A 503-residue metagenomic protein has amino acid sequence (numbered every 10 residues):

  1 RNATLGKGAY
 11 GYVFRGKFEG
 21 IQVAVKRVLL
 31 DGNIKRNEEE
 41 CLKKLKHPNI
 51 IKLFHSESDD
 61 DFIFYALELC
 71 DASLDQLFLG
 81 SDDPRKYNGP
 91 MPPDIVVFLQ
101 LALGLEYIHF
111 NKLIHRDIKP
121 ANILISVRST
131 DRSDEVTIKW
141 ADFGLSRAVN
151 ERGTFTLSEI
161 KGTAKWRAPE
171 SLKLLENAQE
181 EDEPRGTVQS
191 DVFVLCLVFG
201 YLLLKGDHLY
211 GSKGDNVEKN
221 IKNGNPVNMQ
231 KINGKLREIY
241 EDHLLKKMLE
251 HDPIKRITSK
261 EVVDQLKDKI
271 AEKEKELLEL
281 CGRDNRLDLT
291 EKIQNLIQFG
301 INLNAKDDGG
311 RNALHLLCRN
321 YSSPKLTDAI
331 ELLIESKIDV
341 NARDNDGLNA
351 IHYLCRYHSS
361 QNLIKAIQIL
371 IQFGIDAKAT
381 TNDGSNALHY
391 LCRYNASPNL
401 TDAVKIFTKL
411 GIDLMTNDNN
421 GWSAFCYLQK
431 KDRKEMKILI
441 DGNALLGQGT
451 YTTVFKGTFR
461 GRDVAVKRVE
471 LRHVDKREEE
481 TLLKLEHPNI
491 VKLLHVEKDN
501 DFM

Functional and structural regions predicted by a protein language model:
N2-G8, V13, N443-T450, V454: Protein kinase glycine-rich loop
L29-P48, E470-P488: The N-lobe alphaC helix and its flanking beta3-alphaC-beta4 segment of protein kinase-like domains, centered on
K52-I63, D71, K492-F502: Short beta-strand micro-motifs within the conserved protein kinase catalytic domain, predominantly in the N-lobe
C70-S81: Structural motif in protein kinase domains
V97-F98: Activation segment signature within eukaryotic-like protein kinase domains
H109-S126: Catalytic-loop of the protein kinase fold
I123-W166, L174: Activation segment/activation loop of eukaryotic-type protein kinase catalytic domains
L249-E261: A conserved short helix/loop substructure at the end of the activation segment of eukaryotic-like protein kinase domains
